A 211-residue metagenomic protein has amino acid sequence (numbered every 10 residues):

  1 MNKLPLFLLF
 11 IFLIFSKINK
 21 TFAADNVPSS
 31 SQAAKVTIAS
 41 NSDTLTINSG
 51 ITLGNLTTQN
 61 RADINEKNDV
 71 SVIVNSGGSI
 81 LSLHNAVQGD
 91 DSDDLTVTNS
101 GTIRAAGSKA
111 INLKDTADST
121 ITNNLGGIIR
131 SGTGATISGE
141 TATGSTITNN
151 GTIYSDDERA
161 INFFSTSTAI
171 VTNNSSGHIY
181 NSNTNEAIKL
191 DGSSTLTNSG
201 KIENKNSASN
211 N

Functional and structural regions predicted by a protein language model:
N2-F10: Sec-dependent signal peptide recognition, specifically the positively charged N-region followed immediately by
L13-K20: C-terminal segment of classical bacterial N-terminal signal peptides
F22, N26-S31, D43-Q59, I73-L83 (+6 more regions): Beta-strand-rich solenoid/repeat architectures in extracellular/passenger domains of polysaccharide-targeting enzymes
S40-S42, K67-D69, D91-D94, T116-D118 (+4 more regions): Parallel beta-helix/beta-solenoid
A86: Extracytoplasmic Gram-positive cell-surface binding/anchoring modules and repeats
